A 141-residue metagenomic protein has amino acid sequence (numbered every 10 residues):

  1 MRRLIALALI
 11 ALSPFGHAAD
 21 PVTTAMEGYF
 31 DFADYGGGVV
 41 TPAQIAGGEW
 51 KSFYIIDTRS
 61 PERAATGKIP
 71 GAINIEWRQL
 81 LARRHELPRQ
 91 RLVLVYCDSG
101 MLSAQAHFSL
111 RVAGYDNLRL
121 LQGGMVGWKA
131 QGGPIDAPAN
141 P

Functional and structural regions predicted by a protein language model:
R2-L4, F15-Y54, P61-L92, M101-P141: Rhodanese-like catalytic fold shared by cysteine-dependent sulfurtransferases and DSP/PTP-type phosphatases
A11-L12: Repetitive helical segments and hydrophobic/amphipathic motifs
Y96-C97: Short, surface-exposed ligand- or partner-binding patches at beta-edge/loop junctions that are enriched in aromatics
